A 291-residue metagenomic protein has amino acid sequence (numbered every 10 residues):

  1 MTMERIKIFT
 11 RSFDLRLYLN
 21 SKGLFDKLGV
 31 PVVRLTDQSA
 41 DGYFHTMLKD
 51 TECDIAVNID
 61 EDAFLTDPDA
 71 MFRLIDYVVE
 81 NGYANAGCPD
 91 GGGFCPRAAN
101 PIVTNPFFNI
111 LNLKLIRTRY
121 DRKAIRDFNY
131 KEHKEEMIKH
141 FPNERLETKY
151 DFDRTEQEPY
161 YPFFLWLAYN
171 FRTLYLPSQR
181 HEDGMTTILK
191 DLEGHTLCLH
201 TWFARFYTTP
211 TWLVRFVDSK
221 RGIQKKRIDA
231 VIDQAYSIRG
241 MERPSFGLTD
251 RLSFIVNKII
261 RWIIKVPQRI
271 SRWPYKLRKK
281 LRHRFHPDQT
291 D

Functional and structural regions predicted by a protein language model:
M1-D54: N-terminal anchoring/stem segment of glycosyltransferases
T2-Y18, K27, L74-I75, L115-T118 (+5 more regions): Long, low-complexity, intrinsically disordered polar/charged segments
D14, P89-G93, Q179-E182: Short beta-alpha junction loops
R34, N58, N85-P89, I110 (+1 more regions): A structural signal for short, well-ordered beta-strand segments and their strand-loop junctions that often border
C53, N81-A84, F171-R172: Short, high-confidence coil segments that cap the C-terminus of an alpha-helix and link into the following beta-strand
C53-F64: Short beta-strand-to-loop acidic/aromatic patch adjacent to the donor-nucleotide binding site
F64, P68-Y161: Conserved catalytic core of nucleotide-sugar-dependent glycosyltransferases
I138-D291: C-terminal catalytic/acceptor-binding lobe
